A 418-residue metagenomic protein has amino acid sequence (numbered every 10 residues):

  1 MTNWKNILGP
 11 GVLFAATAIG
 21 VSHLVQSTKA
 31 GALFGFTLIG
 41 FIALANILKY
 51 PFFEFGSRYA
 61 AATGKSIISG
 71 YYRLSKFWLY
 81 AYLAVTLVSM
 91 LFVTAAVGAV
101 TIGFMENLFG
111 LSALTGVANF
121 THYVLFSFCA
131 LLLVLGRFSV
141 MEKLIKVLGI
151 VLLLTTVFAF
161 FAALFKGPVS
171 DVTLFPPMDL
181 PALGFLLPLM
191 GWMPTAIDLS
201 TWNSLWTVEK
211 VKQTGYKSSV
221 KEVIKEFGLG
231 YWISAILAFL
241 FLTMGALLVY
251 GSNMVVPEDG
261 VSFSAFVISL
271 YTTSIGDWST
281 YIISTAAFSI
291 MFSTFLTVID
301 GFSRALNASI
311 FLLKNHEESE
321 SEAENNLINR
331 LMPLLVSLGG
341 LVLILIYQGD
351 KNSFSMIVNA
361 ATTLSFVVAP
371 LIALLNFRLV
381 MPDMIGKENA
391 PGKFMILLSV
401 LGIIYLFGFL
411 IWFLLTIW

Functional and structural regions predicted by a protein language model:
G11, L108-L135, L148-F161, E322-V342 (+1 more regions): Transmembrane alpha-helical segments of multi-pass small-molecule transport proteins
S27-K29, E54-W78, M105-F109, G251-S274 (+3 more regions): Flexible loop linkers connecting adjacent transmembrane helices in multi-pass alpha-helical membrane transporters
K29-E54, Y71-R73, F77-A81, A360: Extracellular loop-to-transmembrane helix junctions
Y50-A60, T207-V208, T214, I233-A265: Extracellular/periplasmic helix-exit of transmembrane alpha-helices
W78-A113, M291-F311, S353-F354, F407: Hydrophobic transmembrane alpha-helices that form the core helical bundles of multi-pass secondary transporters
Y82-L83, L152-A162, F295, I299-R304 (+3 more regions): Hydrophobic alpha-helical segments of multi-pass membrane transport proteins
V124, F128, L132-A163, P177-L180 (+2 more regions): Membrane-interface loop-to-helix entry segments
I150-M178, L186-L205, I372-I385, F409-I417: Hydrophobic alpha-helical segments and their helix-loop junctions in multi-pass secondary transporters
